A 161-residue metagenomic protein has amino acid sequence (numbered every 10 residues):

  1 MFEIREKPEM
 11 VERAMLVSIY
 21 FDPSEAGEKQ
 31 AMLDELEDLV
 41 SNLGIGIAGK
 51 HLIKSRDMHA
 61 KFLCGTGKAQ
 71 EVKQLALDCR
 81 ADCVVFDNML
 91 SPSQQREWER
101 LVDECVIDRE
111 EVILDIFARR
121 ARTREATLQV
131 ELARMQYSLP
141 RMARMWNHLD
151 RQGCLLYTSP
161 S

Functional and structural regions predicted by a protein language model:
M1-D115: N-terminal accessory targeting/assembly segments
V112-V130: Short alpha-helix plus adjacent loop in nuclease-associated cores
P140, R144-H148: Canonical P-loop GTPase G-domain recognition
N147-L156: Short E/K-rich amphipathic alpha-helical oligomerization segments
Y157-S161: Conserved small/polar residues in nucleotide/adenosyl-binding loops
